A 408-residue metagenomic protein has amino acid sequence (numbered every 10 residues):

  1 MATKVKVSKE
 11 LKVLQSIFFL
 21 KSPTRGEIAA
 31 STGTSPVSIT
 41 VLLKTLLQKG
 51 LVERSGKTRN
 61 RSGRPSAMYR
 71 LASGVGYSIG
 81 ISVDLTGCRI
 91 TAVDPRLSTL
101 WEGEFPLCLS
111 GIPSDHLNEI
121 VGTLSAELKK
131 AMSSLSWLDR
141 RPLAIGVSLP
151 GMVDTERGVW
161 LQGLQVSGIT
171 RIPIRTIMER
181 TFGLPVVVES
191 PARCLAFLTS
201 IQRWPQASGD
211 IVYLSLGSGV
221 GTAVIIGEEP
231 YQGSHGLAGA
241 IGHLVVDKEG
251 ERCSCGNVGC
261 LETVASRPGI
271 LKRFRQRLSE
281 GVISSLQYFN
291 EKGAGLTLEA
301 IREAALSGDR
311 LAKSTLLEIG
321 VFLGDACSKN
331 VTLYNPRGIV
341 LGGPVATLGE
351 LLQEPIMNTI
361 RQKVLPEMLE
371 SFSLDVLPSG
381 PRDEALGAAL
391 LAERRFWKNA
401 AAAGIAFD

Functional and structural regions predicted by a protein language model:
M1-K57, R61-P65, R70-R141, E249 (+1 more regions): ATP-binding/phosphotransfer module of carbohydrate and carboxylate kinases, centering on a glycine-rich
F19-L20, R96, V166, Q202 (+1 more regions): Short helix-capping/turn signature of helix-turn-helix
N60, M152-T155, R193-A196, G221-T222 (+3 more regions): Short, active-site-adjacent cap segments at secondary-structure transitions
S78-S82, P142-G146, I211-S215, G221-A223: Short glycine-aspartate micro-motif
D94, T155, I225: Short, acidic, Ser/Thr-enriched surface-loop or helix-capping motifs
T99-D210, L351-Q362: Glycine-rich phosphate-binding loop and adjoining helix at the ATP-binding site of ATP-dependent phosphoryl-transfer
E102-E104, I112-E119, I169-T170, I177-L306: Glycine/GP-enriched mid-protein hinge/lid loop-to-helix segment characteristic of carbohydrate kinases
